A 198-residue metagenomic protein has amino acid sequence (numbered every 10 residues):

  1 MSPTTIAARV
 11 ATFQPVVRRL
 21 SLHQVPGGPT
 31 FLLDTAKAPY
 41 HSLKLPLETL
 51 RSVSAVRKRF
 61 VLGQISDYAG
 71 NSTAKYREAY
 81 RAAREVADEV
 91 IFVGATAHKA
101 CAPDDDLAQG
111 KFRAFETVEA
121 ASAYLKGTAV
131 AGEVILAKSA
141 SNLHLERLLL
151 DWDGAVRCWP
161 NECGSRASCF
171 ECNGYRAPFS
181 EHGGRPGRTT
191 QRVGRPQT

Functional and structural regions predicted by a protein language model:
M1-T198: ATP-dependent carboxylate-amine ligase
